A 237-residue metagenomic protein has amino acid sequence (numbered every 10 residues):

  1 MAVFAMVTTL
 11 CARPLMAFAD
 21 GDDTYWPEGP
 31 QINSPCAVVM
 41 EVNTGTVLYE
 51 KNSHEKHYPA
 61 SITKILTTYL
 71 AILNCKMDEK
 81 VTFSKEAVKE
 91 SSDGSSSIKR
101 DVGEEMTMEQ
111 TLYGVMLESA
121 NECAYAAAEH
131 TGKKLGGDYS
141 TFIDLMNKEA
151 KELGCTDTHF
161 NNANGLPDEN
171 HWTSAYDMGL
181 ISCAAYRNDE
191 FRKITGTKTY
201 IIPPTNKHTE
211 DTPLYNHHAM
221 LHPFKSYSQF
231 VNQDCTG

Functional and structural regions predicted by a protein language model:
M1, V42-N43, C235: Short, ordered coil/turn segments that flank beta-strands lining enzyme active or ligand-binding pockets
M1-F18: Sec-dependent N-terminal signal peptides of Gram-positive bacterial secreted proteins and lipoproteins
V3, E28-P30, D211: Sterically constrained small-residue positions within well-ordered secondary structures of folded domains
A12, E129, G136-M146, F191-I194 (+3 more regions): Contiguous hydrophobic segments
A17-Y176, L180-D189: Active-site-adjacent loops and short helices of periplasmic peptidoglycan-processing enzymes
C155-T156, P167-W172, Y176-G237: Domain-terminus/edge residues, biased toward the C-terminal soluble/receptor-binding domains of extracytoplasmic
